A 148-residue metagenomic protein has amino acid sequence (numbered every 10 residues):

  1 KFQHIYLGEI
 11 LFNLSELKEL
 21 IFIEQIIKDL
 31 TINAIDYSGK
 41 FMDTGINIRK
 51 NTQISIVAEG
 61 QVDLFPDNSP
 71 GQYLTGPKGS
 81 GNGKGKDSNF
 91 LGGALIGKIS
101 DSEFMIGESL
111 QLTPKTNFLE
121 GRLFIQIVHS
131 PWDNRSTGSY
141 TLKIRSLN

Functional and structural regions predicted by a protein language model:
K1-N148: Acidic, Ser/Thr/Pro
